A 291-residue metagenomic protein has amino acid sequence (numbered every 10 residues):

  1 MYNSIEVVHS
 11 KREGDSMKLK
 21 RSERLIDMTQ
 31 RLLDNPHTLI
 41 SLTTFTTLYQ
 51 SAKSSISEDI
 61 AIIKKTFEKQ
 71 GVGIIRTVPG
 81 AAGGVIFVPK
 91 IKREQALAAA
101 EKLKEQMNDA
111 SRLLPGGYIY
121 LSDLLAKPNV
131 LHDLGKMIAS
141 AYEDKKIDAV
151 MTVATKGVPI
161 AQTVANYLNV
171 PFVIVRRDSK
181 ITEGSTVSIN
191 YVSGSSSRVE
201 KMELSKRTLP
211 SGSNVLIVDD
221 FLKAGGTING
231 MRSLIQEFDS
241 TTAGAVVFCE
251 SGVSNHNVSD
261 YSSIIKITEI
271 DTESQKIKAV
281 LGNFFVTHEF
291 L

Functional and structural regions predicted by a protein language model:
Y2-S41: Extreme N-terminal segment that seeds HTH/winged-HTH DNA-binding domains in transcriptional regulators
F45-T46: The alpha-helix within a helix-turn-helix
Q50-S51, V170: The short coil/loop that forms the "turn" connecting the two helices of the helix-turn-helix
K53-S55: Key DNA-contact positions within bacterial/archaeal DNA-binding proteins
S57-E68: Residue-level detection of the helix-turn-helix DNA-binding "recognition helix"
A82, I86-K146: Active-site-facing substrate-recognition patch
V170-V215: Short, glycine/charge-rich flexible loops or terminal/linker lids adjacent to PRPP-binding catalytic cores
S233-L291: PRPP-dependent phosphoribosyltransferase catalytic core
